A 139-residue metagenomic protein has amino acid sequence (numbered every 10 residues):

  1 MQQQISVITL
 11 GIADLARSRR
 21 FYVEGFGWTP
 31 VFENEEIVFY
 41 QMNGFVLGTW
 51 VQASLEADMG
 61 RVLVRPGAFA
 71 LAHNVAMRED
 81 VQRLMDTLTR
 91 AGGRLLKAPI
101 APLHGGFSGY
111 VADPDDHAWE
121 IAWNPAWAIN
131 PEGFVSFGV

Functional and structural regions predicted by a protein language model:
M1-R17, A70-H73, P125-V139: N-terminal beta-strand motif that seeds the catalytic metal site of vicinal oxygen chelate
Q4-A13, Q41, G60-T87, F107-A112: Vicinal oxygen chelate
T9-E56: Core segments of cupin and vicinal oxygen chelate
R19-R20, Q82, W119-E120: Alpha-helical elements of the RecA-like P-loop NTPase motor core of helicases
F26-V31, A76, A98-A101: Short linear motifs in intrinsically disordered
F45-L47, F69, P114, W119: Change "...and in nucleic-acid phosphodiester-cleaving endonucleases..." to "...and in nucleic-acid processing enzymes
A53-G60, I129-N130: A short, acidic/glycine-rich surface segment
M85-V139: Vicinal oxygen chelate
